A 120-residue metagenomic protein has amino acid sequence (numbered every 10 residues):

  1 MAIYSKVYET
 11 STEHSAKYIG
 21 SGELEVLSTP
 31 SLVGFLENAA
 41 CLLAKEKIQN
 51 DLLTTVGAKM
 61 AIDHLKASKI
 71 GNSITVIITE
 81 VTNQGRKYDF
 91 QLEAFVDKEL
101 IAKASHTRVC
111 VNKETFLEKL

Functional and structural regions predicted by a protein language model:
M1-S28, L43: Catalytic strand-loop segment that frames the active site of acyl-thioester-processing enzymes
E9-S11, F95, T107-V111: Short beta-strand edge segments in extracellular beta-sheet folds
P30-V33, N38-A39: Conserved N-terminal beta-strand and adjoining loop/helix that marks the start of the Nudix/MutT-like hydrolase domain
L42-T75: Hydrophobic beta-strand-centered segment that forms part of the acyl-chain substrate-binding groove
I62-D97: Hydrophobic beta-sheet segments that form the core/acyl-binding groove of ACP/CoA-dependent acyl-chain-processing
V109-L120: C-terminal output/interaction extensions
